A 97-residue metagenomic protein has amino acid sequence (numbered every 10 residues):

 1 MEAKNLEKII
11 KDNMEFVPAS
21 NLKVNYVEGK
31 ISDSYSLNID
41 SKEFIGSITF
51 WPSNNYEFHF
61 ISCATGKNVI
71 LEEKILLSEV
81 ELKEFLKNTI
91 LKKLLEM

Functional and structural regions predicted by a protein language model:
M1-S41, C63-V80: Negatively charged, low-complexity tracts enriched in Asp/Glu with abundant Ser/Thr
Y35, N55-Y56: Hydrophobic residues embedded in beta-strands of well-ordered beta-sheets
T49-S53: Short beta-strand micro-motifs enriched in acidic
E57-C63: Short, surface-exposed beta-strand/strand-loop-strand elements in extracellular ectodomains
I75-M97: Amphipathic alpha-helical binding modules
